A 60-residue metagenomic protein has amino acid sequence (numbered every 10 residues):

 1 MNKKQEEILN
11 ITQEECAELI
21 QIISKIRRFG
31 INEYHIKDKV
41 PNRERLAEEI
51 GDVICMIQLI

Functional and structural regions predicted by a protein language model:
M1-I60: Flexible "arm" and connector segments at domain edges
